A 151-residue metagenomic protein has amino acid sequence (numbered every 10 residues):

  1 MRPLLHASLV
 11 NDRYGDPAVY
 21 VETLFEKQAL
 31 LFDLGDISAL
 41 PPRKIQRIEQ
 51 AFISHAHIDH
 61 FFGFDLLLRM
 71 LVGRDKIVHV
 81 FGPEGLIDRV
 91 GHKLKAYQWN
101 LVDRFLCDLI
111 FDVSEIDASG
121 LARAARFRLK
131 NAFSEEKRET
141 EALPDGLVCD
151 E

Functional and structural regions predicted by a protein language model:
M1-E151: Binuclear metal-dependent hydrolase catalytic cores
